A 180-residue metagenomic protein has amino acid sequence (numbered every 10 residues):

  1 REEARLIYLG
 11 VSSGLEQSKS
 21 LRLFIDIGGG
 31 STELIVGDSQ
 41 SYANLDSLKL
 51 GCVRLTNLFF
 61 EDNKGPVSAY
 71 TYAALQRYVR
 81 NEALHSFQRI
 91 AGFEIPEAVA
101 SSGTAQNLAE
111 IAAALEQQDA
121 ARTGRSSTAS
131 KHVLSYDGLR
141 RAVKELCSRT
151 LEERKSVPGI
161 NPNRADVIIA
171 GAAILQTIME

Functional and structural regions predicted by a protein language model:
R1-L21, V36-E180: Helical "lid/coupling" subdomains associated with nucleotide-phosphate turnover
R22-D26: Short glycine-aspartate micro-motif
G30-V36: Acidic, divalent-metal-coordinating active-site segment for phosphoryl/phosphodiester hydrolysis, typified by short
